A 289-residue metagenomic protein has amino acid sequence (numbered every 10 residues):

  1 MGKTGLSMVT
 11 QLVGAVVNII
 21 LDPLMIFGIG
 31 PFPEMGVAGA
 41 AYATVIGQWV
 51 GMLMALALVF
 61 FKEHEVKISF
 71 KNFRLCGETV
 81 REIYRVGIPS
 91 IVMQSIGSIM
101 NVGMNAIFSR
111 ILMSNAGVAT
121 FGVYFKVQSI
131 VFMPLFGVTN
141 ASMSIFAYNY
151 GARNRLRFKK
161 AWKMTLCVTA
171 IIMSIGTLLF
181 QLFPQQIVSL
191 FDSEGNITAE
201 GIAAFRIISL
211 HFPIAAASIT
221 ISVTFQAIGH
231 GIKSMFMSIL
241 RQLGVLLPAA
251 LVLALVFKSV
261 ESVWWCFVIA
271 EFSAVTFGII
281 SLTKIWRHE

Functional and structural regions predicted by a protein language model:
G2-S7, N105, T120-L178, L182 (+1 more regions): Small-residue-rich hydrophobic transmembrane alpha-helices
K3, V13, M25, G36 (+14 more regions): Hydrophobic/aromatic residues within transmembrane alpha-helices of membrane transport systems, especially the TMDs
S7-A15, A40-A55, F136-T139, I208-A227 (+2 more regions): Short runs within selected transmembrane alpha-helices of multi-pass transporters and secretion channels
G14, G47-G51, G77-A141, I207: Transmembrane helical elements of multi-pass membrane transporters/channels
V17, G51, I96, M100 (+9 more regions): Residue-level signal for transmembrane alpha-helical positions in Major Facilitator Superfamily
L21-D22, A55, I88, M100 (+8 more regions): Hydrophobic/aromatic residues in alpha-helical transmembrane segments
L24-M35, S95-Y124, I130, Y148 (+2 more regions): Helix-terminus/linker motif at the lipid-water interface of multi-pass membrane proteins
F32-I88, F146-H211, L253-E289: Short alpha-helical transmembrane segments in multi-pass integral membrane proteins
